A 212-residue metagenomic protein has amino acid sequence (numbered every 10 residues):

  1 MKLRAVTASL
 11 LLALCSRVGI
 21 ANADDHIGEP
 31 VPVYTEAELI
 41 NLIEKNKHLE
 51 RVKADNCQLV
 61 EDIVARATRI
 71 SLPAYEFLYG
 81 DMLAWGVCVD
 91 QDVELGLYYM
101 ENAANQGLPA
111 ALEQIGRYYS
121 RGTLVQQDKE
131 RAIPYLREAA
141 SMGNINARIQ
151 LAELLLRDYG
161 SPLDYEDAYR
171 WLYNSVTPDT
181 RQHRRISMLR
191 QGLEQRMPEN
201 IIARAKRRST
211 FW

Functional and structural regions predicted by a protein language model:
M1-T7: Bacterial N-terminal signal peptides that target proteins for export
L12, I20-R69: N-terminal leader/linker segments that initiate helical-solenoid repeat arrays
L42-K45, E76-W85, Q114-R121, Q150-R157 (+2 more regions): Hydrophobic face of amphipathic alpha-helices that form TPR/SEL1-like repeat modules and related alpha-solenoid
T68-E76, W85-V87, D92, N105-P109 (+6 more regions): Short helix-capping/linker turns of helical repeat alpha-solenoids
Q182-W212: Terminal, low-structured helical/coil segments at or just beyond the last alpha-helical repeat
